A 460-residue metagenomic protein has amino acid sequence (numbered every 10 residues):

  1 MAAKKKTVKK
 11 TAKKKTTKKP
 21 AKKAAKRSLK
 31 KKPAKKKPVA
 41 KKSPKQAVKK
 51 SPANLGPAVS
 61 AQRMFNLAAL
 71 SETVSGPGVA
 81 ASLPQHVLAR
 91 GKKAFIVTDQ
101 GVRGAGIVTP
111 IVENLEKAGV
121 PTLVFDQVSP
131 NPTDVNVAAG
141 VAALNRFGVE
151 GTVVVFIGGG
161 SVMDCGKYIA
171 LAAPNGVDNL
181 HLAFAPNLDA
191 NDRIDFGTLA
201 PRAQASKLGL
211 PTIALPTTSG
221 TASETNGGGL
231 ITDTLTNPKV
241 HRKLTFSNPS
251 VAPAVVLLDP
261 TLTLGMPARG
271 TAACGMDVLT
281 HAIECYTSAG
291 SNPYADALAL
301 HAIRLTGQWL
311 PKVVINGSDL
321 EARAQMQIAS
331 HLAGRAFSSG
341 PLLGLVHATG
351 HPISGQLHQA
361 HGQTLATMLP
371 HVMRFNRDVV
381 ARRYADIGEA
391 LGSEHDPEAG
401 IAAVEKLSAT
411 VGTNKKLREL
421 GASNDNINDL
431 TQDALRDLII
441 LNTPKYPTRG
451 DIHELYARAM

Functional and structural regions predicted by a protein language model:
A2-A3, T7-V48: Low-complexity, polybasic segments enriched for Lys interleaved with small residues
K49-V153, L417-R418: ATP/NTP phosphate-donor binding region
S71, N175-S291, D386: A glycine/threonine-rich phosphate-anchoring loop and its flanking beta-alpha core in nucleotide/phosphate-binding
A80-L83, G104-I107, D134-N136, S161-G166 (+4 more regions): Short glycine/serine/threonine-rich phosphate/pyrophosphate-binding segments that cradle anionic phosphate groups
G101-T212: Anion-binding (especially nucleotide phosphate/pyrophosphate-binding) glycine-rich loop and adjoining beta-alpha core
C285-A403: Active-site segments that bind and position negatively charged phosphate/pyrophosphate groups
Y384, E394-M460: C-terminal charged capping/lid subdomain of soluble metabolic enzymes
